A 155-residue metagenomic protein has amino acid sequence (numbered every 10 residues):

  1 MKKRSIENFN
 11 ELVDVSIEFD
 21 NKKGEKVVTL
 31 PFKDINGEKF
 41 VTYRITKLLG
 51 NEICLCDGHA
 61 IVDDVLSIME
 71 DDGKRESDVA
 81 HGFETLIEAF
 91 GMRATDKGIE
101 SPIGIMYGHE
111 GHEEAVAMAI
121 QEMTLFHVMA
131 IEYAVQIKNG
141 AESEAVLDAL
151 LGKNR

Functional and structural regions predicted by a protein language model:
M1-M118: Nuclease-adjacent, charged terminal/linker segments that flank catalytic cores
P102-N154: Surface-exposed beta-loop interaction hotspot
